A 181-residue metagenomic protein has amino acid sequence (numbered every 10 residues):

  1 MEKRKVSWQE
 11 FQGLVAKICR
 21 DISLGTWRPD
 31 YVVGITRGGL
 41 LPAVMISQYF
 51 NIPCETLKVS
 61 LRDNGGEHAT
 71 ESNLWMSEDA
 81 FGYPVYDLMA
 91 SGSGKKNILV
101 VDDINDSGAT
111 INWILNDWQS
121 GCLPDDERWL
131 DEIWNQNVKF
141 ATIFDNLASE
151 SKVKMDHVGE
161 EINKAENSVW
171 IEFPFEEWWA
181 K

Functional and structural regions predicted by a protein language model:
M1-R28: Active-site-facing substrate-recognition patch
E2-R4, N116-K181: PRPP-dependent phosphoribosyltransferase catalytic core
V15, G39-A43, S47, I111: Short, highly selective alpha-helical patches that border small-molecule cofactor pockets in redox/cofactor-processing
L24-T26, F81-G92, Q119-W134: Alpha-helix termini
W27-T36: Short glycine-rich phosphate-binding loop at a beta-alpha junction
Y31, E55, L99, K139-T142 (+1 more regions): A structural signal for isolated positions on well-ordered beta-strands in alpha/beta enzyme cores
N51-L99, D106-D117: Short, glycine/charge-rich flexible loops or terminal/linker lids adjacent to PRPP-binding catalytic cores
